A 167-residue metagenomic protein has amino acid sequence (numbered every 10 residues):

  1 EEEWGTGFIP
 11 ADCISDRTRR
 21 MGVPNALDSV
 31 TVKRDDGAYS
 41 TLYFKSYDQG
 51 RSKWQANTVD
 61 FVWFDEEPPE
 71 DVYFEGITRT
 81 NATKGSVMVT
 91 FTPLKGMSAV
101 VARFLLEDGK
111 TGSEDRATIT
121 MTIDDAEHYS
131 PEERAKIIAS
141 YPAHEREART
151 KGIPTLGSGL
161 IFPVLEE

Functional and structural regions predicted by a protein language model:
E2-D60, P154: Inter-Walker segment of RecA-like/P-loop motor cores
G5, I9-S15, P69, S130-P131 (+2 more regions): Generic structural signal for alpha-helix starts
T31, K45, M88, T122 (+1 more regions): Residues in well-ordered beta-strands of folded domains
T41, D115-T118, E147: A residue-level signal for beta-strand positions that form part of recognition/binding surfaces within mature
W54, V100, T150: Short clusters of hydrophobic/aromatic residues that line enzyme substrate/ligand-binding pockets
F61, P69-Y141: ASCE P-loop NTPase helicase motor core
E66: Catalytic glutamate of the conserved HExxH
A126-E167: ATPase catalytic-site recognition across NTP-hydrolyzing enzymes
